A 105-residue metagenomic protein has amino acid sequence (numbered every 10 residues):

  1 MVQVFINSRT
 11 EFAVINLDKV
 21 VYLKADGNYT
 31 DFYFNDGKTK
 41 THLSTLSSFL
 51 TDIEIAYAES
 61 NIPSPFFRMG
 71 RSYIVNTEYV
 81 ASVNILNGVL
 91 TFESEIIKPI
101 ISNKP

Functional and structural regions predicted by a protein language model:
M1-P105: Basic, polyanion-interacting recognition surfaces, primarily in bacterial LytTR/OmpR-type DNA-binding effector domains
